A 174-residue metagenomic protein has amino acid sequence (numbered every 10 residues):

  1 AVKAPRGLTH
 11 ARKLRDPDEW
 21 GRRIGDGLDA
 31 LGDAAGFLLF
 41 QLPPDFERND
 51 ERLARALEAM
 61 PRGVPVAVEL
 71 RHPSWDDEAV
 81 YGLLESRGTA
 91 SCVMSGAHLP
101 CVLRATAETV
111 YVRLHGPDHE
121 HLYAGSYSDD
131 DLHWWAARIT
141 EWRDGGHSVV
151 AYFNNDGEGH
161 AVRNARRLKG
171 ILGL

Functional and structural regions predicted by a protein language model:
A1-L174: Residues lining hydrophobic/aromatic ligand-binding pockets adjacent to catalytic sites
